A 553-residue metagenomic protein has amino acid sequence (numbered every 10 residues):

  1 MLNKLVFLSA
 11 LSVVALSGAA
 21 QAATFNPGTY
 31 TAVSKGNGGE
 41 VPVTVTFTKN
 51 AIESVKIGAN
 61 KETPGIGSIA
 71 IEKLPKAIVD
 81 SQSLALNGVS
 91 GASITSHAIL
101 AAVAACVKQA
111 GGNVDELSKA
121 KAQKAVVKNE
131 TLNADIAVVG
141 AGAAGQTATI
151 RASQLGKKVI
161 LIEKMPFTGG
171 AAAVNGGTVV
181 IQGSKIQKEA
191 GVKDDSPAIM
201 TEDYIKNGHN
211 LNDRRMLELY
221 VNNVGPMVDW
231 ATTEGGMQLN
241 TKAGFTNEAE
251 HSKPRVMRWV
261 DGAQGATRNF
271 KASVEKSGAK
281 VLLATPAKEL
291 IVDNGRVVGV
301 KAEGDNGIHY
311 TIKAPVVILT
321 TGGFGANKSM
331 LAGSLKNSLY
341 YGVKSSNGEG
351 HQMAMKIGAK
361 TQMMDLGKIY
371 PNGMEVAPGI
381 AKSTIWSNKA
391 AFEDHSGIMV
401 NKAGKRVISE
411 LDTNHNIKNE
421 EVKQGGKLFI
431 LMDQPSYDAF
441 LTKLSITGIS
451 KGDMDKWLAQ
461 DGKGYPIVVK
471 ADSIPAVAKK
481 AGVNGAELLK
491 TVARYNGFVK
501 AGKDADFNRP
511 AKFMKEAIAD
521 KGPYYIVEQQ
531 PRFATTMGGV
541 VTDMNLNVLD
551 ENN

Functional and structural regions predicted by a protein language model:
M1-A22: Gram-negative bacterial Sec-dependent N-terminal signal peptides
A23-A122: Active-site- and interface-proximal helix/loop "cap" or "latch" segments in soluble metabolic and energy-transducing
A125-A144, I160: Beta1/beta-strand and adjacent pyrophosphate-binding region of the FAD-binding site in flavoprotein oxidoreductases
F167-T168, A173-K280, G397-M399, A403-R406 (+1 more regions): Conserved N-terminal/central alpha/beta ligand/cofactor-binding core
R258-P315, H351: Helical element adjacent to the flavin cofactor pocket in flavoenzyme catalytic cores
E289, E487-N553: A glycine-rich dinucleotide-binding beta-alpha-beta segment and adjacent secondary-structure elements that constitute
D305-I308, I312-P378: Glycine-rich loop(s) and the adjacent beta-strand/alpha-helix scaffold that form part
H351-M353, K360-V483: An anion/pyrophosphate-binding glycine-rich loop and adjacent beta-alpha core in soluble alpha-beta enzymes
